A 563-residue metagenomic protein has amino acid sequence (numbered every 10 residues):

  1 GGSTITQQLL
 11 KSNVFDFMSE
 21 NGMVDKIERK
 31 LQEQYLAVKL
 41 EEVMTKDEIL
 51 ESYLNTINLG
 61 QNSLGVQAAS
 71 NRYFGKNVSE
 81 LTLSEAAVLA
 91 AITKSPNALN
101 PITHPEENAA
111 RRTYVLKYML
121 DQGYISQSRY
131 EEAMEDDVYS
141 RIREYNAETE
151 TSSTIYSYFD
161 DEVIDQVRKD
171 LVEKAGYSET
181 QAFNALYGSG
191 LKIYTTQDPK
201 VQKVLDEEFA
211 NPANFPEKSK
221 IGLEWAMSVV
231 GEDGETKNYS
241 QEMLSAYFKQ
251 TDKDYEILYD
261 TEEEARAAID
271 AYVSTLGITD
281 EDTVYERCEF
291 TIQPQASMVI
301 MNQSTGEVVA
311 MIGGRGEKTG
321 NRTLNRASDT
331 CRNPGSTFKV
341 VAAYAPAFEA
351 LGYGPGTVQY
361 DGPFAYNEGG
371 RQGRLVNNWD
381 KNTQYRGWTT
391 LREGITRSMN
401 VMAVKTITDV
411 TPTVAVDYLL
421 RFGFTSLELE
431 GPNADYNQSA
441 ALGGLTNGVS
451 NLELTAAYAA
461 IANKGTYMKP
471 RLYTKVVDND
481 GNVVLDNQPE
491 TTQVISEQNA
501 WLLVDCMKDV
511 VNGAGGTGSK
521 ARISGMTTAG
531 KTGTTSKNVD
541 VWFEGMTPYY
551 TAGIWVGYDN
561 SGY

Functional and structural regions predicted by a protein language model:
G1-E131, Q181-A182, G316-E317, T396-S398 (+2 more regions): Peptidoglycan glycan-strand catalytic modules in the bacterial/periplasmic cell-wall system
G2-D16, N146-S153, G352-A415, N437 (+1 more regions): Conserved catalytic neighborhood of penicillin-recognizing serine enzymes
Q8-F15, N55-N62, S79, L83-S95 (+12 more regions): Glycine-rich, acidic and aromatic/proline-enriched surface loops and short helix-turn segments that act as binding
L64-V66, S126-E131, F338, F348-G370 (+3 more regions): Short, well-structured active-site flanking segments
Y114, M119, L205, T305-G306 (+5 more regions): Active-site SXXK
Q127-Y255: Non-catalytic structural connector segments
T195-F215, I221-V229, G234-K237, M243-F290 (+4 more regions): A penicillin-recognizing enzyme superfamily signal
R371-W379, T411-L454: Mid-domain, small-residue-enriched loop/turn segments at the edges of structured enzyme/sensor domains
